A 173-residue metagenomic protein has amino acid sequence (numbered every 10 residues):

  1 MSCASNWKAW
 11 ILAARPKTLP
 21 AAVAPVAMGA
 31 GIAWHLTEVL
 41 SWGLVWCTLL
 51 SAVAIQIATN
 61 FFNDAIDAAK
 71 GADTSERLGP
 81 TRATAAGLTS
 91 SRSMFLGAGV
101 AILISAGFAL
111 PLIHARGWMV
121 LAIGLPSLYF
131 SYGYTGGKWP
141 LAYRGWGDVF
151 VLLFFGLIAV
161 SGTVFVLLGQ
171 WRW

Functional and structural regions predicted by a protein language model:
M1-C47, S51: Topogenic membrane-insertion module of multi-pass membrane proteins
M1-K8, A65-T89: Cytosolic, membrane-interface loops and tails of multi-pass inner-membrane proteins
C3, P80-W171: Intramembrane alpha-helical segments
W10, D64, D148-V149: Residue-level recognition of specific faces of alpha-helices
K17, C47-T48, I55, M94-A98 (+1 more regions): Alpha-helical transmembrane segments of multi-pass integral membrane proteins
A27-M28, T37-A65, L121-L128, Y132 (+1 more regions): Membrane-embedded alpha-helical segments that form the functional core of polytopic membrane enzymes, especially those
